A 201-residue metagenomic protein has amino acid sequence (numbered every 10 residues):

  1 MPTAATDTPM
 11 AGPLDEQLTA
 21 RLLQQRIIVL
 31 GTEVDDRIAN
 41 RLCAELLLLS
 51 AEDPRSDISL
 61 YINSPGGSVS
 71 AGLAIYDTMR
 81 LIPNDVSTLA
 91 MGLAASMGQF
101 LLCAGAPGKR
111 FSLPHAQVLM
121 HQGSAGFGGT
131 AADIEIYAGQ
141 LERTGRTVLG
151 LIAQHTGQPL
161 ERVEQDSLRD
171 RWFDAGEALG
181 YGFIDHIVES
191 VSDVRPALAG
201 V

Functional and structural regions predicted by a protein language model:
M1-M97, C103-V201: N-terminal organellar transit peptides
